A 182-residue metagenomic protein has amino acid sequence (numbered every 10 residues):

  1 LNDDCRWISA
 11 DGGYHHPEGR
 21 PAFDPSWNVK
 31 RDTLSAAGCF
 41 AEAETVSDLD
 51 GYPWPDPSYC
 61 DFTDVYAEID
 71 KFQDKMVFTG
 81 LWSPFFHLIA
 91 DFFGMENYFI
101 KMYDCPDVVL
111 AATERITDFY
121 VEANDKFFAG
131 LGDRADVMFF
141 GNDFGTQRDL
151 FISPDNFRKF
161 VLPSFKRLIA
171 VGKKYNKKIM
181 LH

Functional and structural regions predicted by a protein language model:
L1-I8, G130-L131: Catalytic domains of carbohydrate-active enzymes, especially glycoside hydrolases
D4, D11-G13, E18, D24-S26: A basic- and aromatic-enriched beta-loop-alpha substructure that forms the phosphate/nucleotide- and DNA/RNA-contacting
D4-W7, T33-C39: Short, basic, helix/turn surface patches
S9-D11, G141: Conserved residues at the C-terminal ends of beta-strands
G19, P25-A36: N-terminal hydrophobic/helix-forming segments and targeting peptides
R20, D24, Y52-P55: Intrinsically disordered, low-complexity segments enriched in small/flexible residues
K30-S35, S47-H182: Active-site loop segments of alpha/beta catalytic cores
A41-S47: Short, basic/glycine-rich phosphate-binding loops at helix/coil junctions that contact nucleotide phosphates
